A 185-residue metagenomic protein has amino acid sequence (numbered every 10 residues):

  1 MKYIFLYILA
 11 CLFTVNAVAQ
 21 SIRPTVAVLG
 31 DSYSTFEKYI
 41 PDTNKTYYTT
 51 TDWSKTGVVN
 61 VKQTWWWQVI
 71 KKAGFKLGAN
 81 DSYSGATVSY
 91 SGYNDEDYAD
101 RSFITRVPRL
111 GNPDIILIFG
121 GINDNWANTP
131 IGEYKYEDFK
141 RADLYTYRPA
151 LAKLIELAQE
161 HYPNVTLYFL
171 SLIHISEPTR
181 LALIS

Functional and structural regions predicted by a protein language model:
I4-F13: Sec-dependent N-terminal signal peptides
A17-A19: Boundary at the C-terminal end of the N-terminal hydrophobic targeting segment
T25-A27, F36-R141, Y145, P149: Conserved SGNH/GDSL esterase-like catalytic core that processes O-acyl groups on lipids and polysaccharides
L29-G30, L170: Short hydrophobic segments within beta-strands
F119, L170-S171: Alpha/beta-hydrolase-fold catalytic nucleophile elbow
L151-I155: Generic structural signal for well-ordered alpha-helices, preferentially at hydrophobic/aromatic core positions
Y162-T166: A short helix->loop->beta-strand "cap" motif at the edges of active sites that frequently abuts
I173-S185: Single conserved hydrophobic/aromatic residue that forms the stacking wall/gate of nucleotide- or nucleobase-binding
